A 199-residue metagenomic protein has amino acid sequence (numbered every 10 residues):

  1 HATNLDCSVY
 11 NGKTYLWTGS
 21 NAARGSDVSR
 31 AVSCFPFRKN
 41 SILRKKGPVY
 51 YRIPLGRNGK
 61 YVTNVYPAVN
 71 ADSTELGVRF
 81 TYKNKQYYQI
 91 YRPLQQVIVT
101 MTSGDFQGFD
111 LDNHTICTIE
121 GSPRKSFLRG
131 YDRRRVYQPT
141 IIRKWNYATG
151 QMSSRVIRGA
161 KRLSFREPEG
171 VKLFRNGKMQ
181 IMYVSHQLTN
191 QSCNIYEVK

Functional and structural regions predicted by a protein language model:
H1, Q151-R175: Conserved blade-ending motifs and adjacent loop-strand segments that build the rim/top face of beta-propeller domains
A2-Y15, N58-E75, Q107-N113, E169-Q180 (+1 more regions): Structural signature of eukaryotic scaffold interfaces centered on beta-propeller domains
T3, D27-N70: Asp-box/WD-like beta-propeller blade repeats and closely related beta-sheet repeat scaffolds
G19-A31, E75-R79, I119-P139, H186-V198: Short, conserved, GDST-rich strand-edge loop motifs in beta-rich repeat architectures
V28-S41, Q86-L94, Y131-Q151, S192-K199: Beta-propeller blade signature
I42-R57, L94-G104, Q151-A160: Beta-propeller fold detector
G56-G108: Hydrophobic, aromatic-enriched interface-forming segments
M101-Q151: Loop/turn-rich, solvent-exposed surfaces of beta-rich toroidal or solenoidal domains
